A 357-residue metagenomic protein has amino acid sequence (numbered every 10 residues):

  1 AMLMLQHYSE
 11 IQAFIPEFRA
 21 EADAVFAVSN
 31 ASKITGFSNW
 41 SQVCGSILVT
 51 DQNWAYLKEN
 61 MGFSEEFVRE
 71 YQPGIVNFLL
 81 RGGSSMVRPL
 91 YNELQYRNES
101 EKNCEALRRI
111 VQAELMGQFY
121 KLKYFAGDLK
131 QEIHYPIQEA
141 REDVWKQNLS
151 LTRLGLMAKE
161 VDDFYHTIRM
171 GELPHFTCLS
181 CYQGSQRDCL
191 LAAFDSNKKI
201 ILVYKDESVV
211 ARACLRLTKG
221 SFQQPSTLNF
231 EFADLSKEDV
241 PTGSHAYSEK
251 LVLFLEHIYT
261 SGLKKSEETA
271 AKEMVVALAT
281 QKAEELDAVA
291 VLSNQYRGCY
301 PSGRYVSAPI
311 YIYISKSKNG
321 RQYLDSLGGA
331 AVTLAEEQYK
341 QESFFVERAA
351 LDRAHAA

Functional and structural regions predicted by a protein language model:
A1-A357: Non-catalytic substrate-recognition and accessory regions of acyl/acetyltransferase enzymes
